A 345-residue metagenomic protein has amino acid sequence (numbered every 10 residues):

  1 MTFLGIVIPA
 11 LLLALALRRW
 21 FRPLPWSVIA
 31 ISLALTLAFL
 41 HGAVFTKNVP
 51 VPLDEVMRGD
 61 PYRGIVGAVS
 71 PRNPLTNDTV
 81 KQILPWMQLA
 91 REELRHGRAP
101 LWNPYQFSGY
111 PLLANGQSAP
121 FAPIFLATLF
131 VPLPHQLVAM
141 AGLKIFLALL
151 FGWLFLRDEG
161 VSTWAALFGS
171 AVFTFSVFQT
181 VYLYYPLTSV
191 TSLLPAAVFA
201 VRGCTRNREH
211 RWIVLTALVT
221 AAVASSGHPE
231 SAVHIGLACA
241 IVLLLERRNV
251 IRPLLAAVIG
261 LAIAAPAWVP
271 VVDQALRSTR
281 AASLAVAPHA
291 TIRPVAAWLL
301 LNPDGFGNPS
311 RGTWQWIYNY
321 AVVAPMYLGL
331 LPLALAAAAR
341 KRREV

Functional and structural regions predicted by a protein language model:
M1-H41, D54-I65, R252: Start-transfer (signal-anchor) and selected internal transmembrane alpha helices of multi-pass inner/ER membrane
L4-P9, V56-M57, A139, L143-L147 (+4 more regions): Membrane-embedded alpha-helical segments of multi-pass membrane proteins, especially the transmembrane helices
L13-W20, M326-V345: Hydrophobic, aromatic-rich transmembrane alpha-helices and their immediate juxtamembrane boundary segments
W20-A30, R211, R248-V258, R342-V345: Membrane-interfacial entry segments at the cytosolic side of transmembrane helices
S32, L147-E159, T163-E246, P253-V271 (+1 more regions): Membrane-embedded helix bundles of polyisoprenyl
V56-L94, R98, G260-A338: Periplasmic/ER-lumenal interhelical loops and adjacent helix-loop junctions in multi-pass membrane proteins
P85-R95, A99, N103-P132, L300-P309: Short hydrophobic/aromatic helix or loop-helix immediately within or flanking a transmembrane segment in polytopic
S108, S118-L150, L183-S189: Loop-to-helix entry region of an early transmembrane alpha helix in multi-pass inner-membrane enzymes
